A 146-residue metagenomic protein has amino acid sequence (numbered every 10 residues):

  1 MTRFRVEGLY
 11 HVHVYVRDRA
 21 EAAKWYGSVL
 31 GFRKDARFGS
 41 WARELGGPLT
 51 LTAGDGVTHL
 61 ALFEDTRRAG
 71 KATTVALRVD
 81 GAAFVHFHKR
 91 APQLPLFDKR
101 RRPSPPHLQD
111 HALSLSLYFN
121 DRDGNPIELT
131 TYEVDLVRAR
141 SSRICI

Functional and structural regions predicted by a protein language model:
M1-E21, V75, R140-I146: N-terminal beta-strand motif that seeds the catalytic metal site of vicinal oxygen chelate
E7, R19-A20, V75-P126, E133-V137: Vicinal oxygen chelate
H11, P48, T58-L60, T74 (+1 more regions): Histidine-centered active-site/metal-ligand motif
H13-T58: Core segments of cupin and vicinal oxygen chelate
R33-W41, Q109, T131-V137: Conserved catalytic-core motifs of GNAT/GCN5-like acyltransferases
A42-G47, A69-K71, H111-L115: Short acidic/glycine-enriched loop/turn segments that link adjacent beta-strands
G54-T58, R68-A69, G81-V85: Short, charged/polar surface micro-motifs in flexible loops or helix N-caps
L60-L62, E128: Conserved beta-strand in the GNAT
